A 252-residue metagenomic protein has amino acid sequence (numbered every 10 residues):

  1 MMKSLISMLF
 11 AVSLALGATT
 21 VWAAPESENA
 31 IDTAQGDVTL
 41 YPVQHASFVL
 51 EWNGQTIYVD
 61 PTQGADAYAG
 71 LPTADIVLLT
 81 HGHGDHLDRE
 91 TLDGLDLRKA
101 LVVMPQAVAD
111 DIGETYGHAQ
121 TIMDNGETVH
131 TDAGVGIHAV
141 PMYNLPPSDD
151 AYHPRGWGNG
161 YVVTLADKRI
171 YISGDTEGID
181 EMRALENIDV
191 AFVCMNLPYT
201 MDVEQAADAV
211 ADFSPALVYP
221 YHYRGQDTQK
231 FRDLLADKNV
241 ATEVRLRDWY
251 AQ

Functional and structural regions predicted by a protein language model:
M1-S7: Positively charged n-region of N-terminal signal peptides that target proteins for export
S7-G17: Bacterial N-terminal signal peptides
T19-A23: Sec/Tat signal peptide C-region and signal peptidase I cleavage site
A24-P72, I122-E186, R247-Q252: Core dinuclear metal-dependent hydrolase active-site scaffold
Q63-D111, E186-F192: Active-site metal-binding motif and surrounding structural segment of the metallo-beta-lactamase
A65-A67, H83-L87, V108-I112, E127-H130 (+5 more regions): Active-site environment of divalent metal-dependent phosphoester hydrolases
Y116-V135, A207, A211-Q252: Binuclear metal-ion centers of metallo-dependent hydrolases, dominated by the metallo-beta-lactamase
I188-V193, L197-P220: Proline-aspartate-enriched helix->loop->beta-strand connector
